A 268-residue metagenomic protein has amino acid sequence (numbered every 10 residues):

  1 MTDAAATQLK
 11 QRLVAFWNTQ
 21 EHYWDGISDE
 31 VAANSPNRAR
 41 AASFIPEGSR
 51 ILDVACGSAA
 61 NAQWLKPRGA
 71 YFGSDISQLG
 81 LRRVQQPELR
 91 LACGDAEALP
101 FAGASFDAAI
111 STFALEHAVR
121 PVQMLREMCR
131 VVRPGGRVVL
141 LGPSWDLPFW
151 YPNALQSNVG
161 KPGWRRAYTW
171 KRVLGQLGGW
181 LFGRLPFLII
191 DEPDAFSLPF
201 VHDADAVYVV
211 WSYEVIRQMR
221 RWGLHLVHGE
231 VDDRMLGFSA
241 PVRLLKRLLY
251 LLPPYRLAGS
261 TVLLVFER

Functional and structural regions predicted by a protein language model:
M1-P46, A60, W64, G80: Conserved class I S-adenosyl-L-methionine
G48-G57: Conserved class I S-adenosyl-L-methionine
G57-A98: Class I SAM-dependent methyltransferase SAM/SAH-binding core
I110: A conserved beta-strand element that flanks and buttresses the S-adenosyl-L-methionine
F113-H117: Short catalytic micro-motifs in class I SAM-dependent methyltransferases
V122-P134: A short glycine-rich, Lys/Arg-flanked "PGG" loop and its adjoining helix->strand segment in the class I
V139-G183: Conserved class I S-adenosyl-L-methionine
G179-R268: A C-terminal cap/extension of S-adenosyl-L-methionine-dependent methyltransferases that defines the acceptor-substrate
